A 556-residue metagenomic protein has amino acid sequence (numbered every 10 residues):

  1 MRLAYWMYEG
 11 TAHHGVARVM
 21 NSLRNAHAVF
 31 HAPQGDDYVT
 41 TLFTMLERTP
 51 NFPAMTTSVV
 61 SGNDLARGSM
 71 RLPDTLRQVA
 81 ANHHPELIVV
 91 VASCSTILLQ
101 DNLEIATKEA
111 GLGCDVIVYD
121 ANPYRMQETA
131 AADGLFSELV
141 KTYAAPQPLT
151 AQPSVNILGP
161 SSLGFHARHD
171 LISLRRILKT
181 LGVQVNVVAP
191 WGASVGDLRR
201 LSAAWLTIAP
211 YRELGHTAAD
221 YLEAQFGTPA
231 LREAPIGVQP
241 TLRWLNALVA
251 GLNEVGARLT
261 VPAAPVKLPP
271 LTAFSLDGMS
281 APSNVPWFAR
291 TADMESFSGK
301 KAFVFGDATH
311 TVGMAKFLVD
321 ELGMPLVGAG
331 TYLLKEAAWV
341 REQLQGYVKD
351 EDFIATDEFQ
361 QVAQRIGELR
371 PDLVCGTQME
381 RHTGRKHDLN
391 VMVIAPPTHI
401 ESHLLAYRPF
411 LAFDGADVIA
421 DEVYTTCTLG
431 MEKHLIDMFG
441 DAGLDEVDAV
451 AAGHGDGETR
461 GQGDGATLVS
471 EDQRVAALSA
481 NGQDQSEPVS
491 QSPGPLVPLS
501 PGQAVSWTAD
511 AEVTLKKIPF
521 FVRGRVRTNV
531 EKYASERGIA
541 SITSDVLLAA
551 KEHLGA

Functional and structural regions predicted by a protein language model:
M1-G461, G465-V489, V497: An N-terminal assembly and electron-transfer interface module characteristic of large anaerobic redox and radical
G455-R460, G465-A556: Non-catalytic accessory segments flanking P-loop/AAA+ NTPase cores
